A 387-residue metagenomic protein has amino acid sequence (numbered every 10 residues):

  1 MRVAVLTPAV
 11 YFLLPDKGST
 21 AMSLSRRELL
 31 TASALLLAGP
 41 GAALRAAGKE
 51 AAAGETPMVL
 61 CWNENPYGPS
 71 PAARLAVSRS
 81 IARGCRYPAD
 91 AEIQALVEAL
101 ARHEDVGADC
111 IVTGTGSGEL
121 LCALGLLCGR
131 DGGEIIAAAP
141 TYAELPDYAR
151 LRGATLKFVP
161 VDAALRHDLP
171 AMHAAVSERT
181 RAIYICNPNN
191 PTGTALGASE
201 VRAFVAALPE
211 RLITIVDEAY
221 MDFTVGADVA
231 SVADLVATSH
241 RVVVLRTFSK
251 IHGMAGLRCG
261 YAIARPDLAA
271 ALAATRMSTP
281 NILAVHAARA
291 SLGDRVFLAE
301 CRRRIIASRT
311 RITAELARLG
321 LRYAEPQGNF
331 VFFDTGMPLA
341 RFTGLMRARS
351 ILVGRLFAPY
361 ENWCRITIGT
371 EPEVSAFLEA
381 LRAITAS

Functional and structural regions predicted by a protein language model:
P8, F12-L37: N-terminal secretory signal peptides and thylakoid transit peptides that target proteins across membranes
L44-G118, A123: N-terminal small-domain helix-loop-helix segment of the aminotransferase-like
S70, R241-A324: PLP-dependent aminotransferase class I/II
R102, L169-E178, P191-T214, E218-S249: Active-site pre-lysine segment of PLP-dependent enzymes
L127-I185: PLP-dependent aminotransferase-like
V161-A163, I306, E315-R349: Conserved PLP-binding catalytic core of the aspartate aminotransferase-like
S199, L345-R349, F357-S387: PLP-dependent enzyme catalytic core of the Aspartate aminotransferase-like
